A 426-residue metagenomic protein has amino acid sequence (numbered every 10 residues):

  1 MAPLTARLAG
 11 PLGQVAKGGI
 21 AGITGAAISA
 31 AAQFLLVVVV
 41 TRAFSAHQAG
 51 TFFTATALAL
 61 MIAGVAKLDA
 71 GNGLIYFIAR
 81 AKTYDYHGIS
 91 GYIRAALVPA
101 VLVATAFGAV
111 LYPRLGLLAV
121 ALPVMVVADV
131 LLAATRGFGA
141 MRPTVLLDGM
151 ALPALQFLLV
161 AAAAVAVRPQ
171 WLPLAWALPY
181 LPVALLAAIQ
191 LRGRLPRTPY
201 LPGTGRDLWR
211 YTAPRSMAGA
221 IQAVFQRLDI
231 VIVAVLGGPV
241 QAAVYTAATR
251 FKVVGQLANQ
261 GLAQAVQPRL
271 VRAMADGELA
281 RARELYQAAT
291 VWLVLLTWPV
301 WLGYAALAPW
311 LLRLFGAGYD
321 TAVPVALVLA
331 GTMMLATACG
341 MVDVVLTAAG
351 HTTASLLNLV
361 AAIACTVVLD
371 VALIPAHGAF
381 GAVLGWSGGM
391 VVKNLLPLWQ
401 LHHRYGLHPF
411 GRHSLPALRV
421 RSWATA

Functional and structural regions predicted by a protein language model:
A2-P11, V15, L147, V165-W176 (+5 more regions): Interhelical loop/hinge segments that connect adjacent transmembrane helices in multipass membrane
G10-G71, A213-V240, M390: Signature of the first transmembrane helix
Q14-Q33, A55, A59-L60, G64-L115 (+1 more regions): Membrane-water interface segments that mark the loop-to-transmembrane alpha-helix transition
Q33, K67-T83, G137, A248-L279 (+2 more regions): Helix-loop junctions and terminal segments of transmembrane helices in multi-pass membrane transport/translocation
H47, L111-A121, Q287, A305-M334: Interfacial segments at transmembrane-helix termini and the short loops linking adjacent helices
T56-G64, Q222, Y245-P268, R272 (+3 more regions): Transmembrane helix-bundle signature of multi-pass secondary active exporters and lipid flippases
F77, V124-M150, A330-A361: Membrane-interface junctions at transmembrane-helix termini in multi-pass inner-membrane proteins
L146-R194, A361-C365, A379-H403: Hydrophobic alpha-helical transmembrane segments
